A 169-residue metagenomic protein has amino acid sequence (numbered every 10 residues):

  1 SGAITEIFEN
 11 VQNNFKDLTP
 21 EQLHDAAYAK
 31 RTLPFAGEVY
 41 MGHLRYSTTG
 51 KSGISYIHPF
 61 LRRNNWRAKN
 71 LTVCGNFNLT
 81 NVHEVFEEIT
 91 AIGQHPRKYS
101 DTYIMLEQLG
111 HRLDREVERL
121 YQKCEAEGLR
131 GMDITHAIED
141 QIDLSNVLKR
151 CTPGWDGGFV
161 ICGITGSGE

Functional and structural regions predicted by a protein language model:
S1-E169: Conserved short alpha-helical segments that host acidic/polar catalytic motifs at enzyme active sites
